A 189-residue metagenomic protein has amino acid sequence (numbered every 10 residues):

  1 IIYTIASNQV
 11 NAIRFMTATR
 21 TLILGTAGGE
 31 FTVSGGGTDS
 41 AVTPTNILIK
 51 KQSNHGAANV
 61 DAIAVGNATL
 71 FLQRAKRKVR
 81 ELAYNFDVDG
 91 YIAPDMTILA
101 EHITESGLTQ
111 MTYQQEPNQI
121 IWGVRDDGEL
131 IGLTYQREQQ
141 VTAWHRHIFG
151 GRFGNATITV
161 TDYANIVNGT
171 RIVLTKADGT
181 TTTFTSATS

Functional and structural regions predicted by a protein language model:
I1-N118, L133-R152: Beta-propeller and closely related beta-pinwheel folds
T26, R125, K176: Acidic surface patches and DE-rich sequence motifs
I120-G123: Conserved, well-structured core segments that form or line functional sites
F153-S189: Polar low-complexity, Ser/Thr/Gly/Ala/Asp/Asn-rich disordered segments used for subunit assembly and tip/surface
